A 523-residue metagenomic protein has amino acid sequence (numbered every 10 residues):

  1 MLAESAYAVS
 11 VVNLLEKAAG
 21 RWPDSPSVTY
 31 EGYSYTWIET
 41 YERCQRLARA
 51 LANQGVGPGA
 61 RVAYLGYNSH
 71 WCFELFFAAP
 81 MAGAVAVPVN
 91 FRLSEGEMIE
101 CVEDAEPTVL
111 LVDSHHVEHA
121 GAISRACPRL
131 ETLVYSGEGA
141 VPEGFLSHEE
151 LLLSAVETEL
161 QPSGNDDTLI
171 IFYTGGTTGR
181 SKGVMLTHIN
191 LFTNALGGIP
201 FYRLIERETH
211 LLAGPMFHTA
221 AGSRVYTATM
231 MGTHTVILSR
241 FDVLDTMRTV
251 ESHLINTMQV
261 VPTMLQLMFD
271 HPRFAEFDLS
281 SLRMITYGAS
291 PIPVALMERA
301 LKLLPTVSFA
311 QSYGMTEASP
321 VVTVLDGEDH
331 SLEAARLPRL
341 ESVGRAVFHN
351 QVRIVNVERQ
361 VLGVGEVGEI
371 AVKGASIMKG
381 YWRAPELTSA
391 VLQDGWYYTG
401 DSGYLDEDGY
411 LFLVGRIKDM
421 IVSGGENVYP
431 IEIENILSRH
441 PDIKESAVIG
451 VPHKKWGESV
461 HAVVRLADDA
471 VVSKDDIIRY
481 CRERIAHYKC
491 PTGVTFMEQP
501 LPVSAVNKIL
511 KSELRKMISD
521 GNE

Functional and structural regions predicted by a protein language model:
A3, Y7-V11, E16, D24-S69 (+3 more regions): Conserved AMP-binding/adenylate-forming core of the ANL superfamily
P23-D24, Y135, A140, S154-Y173 (+4 more regions): Conserved pre-ATP/AMP-binding loop-to-beta segment of ANL
T36-I38, L169-T193: Conserved AMP-binding A3 loop
R49, N53-Q54, M81-E150, D468-A470: Structural core segment of the AMP-binding/adenylate-forming
A60-R61, Y67-V87, F91-E95, E100-V109 (+3 more regions): A short helix-loop-beta submotif of the ANL/AMP-binding
L93, I99, L110-V112, V250 (+8 more regions): AMP-binding/adenylate-forming catalytic core of the ANL superfamily
F192-T209, F217-N256, H271: Conserved AMP-binding/adenylation subdomain of ANL enzymes
M230, I255-V260, F269-P338, Q351: Gly/Ser/Thr-rich phosphate-binding loop
